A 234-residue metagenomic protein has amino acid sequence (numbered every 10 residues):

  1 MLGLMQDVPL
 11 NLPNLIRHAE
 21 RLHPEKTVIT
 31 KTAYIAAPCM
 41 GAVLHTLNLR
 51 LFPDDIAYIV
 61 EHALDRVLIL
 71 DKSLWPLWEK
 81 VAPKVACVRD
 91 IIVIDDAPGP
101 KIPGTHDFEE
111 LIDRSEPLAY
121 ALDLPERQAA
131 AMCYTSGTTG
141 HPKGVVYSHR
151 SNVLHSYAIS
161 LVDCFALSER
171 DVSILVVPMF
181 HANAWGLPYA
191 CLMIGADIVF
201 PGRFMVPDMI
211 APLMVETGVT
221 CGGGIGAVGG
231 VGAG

Functional and structural regions predicted by a protein language model:
M1-P13, R21, K26: Flexible, non-catalytic linker and terminal segments flanking ANL/adenylate-forming cores
M5-D7, N14-H18, K31, C39-E110 (+2 more regions): Structural core segment of the AMP-binding/adenylate-forming
P9-L10, P24-T27, D113-Y134, H141 (+1 more regions): Conserved pre-ATP/AMP-binding loop-to-beta segment of ANL
A33, N48, L167, V176-H181: Conserved AMP-binding
I35-M40, H62, H181, L192-M193: Short hydrophobic alpha-helices that are characteristic scaffold elements of the AMP-binding
A37, L68, A129, T135-T138 (+3 more regions): Conserved S/T- and glycine-rich ATP-binding loop of Class I adenylate-forming
A130-Y157: Conserved AMP-binding A3 loop
V153-V172, A182-C221: Conserved AMP-binding/adenylation subdomain of ANL enzymes
